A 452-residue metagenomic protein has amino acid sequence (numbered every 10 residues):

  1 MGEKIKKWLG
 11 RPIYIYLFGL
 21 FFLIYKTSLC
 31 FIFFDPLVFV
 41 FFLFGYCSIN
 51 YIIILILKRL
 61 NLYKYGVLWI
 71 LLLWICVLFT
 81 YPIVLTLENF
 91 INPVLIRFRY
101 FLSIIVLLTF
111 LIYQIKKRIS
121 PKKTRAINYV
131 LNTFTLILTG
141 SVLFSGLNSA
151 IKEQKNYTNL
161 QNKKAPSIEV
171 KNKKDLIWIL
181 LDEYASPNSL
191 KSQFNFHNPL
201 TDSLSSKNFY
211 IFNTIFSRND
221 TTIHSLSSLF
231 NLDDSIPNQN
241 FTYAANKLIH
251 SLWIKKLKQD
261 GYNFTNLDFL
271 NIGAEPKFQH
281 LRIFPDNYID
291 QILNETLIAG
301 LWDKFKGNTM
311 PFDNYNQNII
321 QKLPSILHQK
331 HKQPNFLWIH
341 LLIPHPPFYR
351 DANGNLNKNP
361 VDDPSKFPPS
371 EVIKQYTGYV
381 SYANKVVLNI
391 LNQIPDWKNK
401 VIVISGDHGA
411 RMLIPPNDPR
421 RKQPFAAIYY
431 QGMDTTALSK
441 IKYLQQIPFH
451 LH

Functional and structural regions predicted by a protein language model:
G2-Q154: Transmembrane and membrane-interface helices of multi-pass, inner-membrane envelope-modifying transferases
Y14, H340, H345-P346, F367 (+1 more regions): Histidine-centered active-site/metal-ligand motif
N50-K117, K173-W178, E183-N357, L444-P448: Active-site-proximal alpha/beta segments of enzymes that process anionic O-linked groups
A150-S167, K173: Alpha-helical transmembrane signal-anchor/signal-peptide segments
I177-W178, Y382-N417, A426, L451-H452: Metal-dependent active-site segment of extracytoplasmic phospho-/sulfohydrolases and closely related
D220-L232, P364, P416-H452: Substrate-binding rim/cap in mid-to-C-terminal beta-strand-loop elements of soluble/periplasmic
N240-A244, S370-K385, L391-N392, L413 (+1 more regions): Active-site rim elements
N353-T377: A solvent-exposed, charged loop/short amphipathic helix patch at secondary-structure junctions
